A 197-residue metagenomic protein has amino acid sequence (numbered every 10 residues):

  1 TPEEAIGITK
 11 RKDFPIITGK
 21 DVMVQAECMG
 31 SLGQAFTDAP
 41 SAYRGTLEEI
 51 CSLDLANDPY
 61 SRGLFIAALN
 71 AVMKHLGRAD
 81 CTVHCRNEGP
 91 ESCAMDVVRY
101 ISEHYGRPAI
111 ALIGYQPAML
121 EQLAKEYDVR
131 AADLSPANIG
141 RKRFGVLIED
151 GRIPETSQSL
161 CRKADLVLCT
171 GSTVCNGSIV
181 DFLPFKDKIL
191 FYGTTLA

Functional and structural regions predicted by a protein language model:
T1-Q122: Electropositive, gly/pro-rich neighborhoods at or near active sites that engage anionic ligands
A109, D165-L168: Structural motif
Q116, S135, T195: Residues in the short beta-alpha loop(s) of Rossmann-like NAD(P)-binding domains
L123-A124, C161-R162, D181-D187: Short, conserved loop/helix-junction motifs that constitute active-site signature segments in enzyme catalytic cores
Y127-F144: NAD(P)-binding Rossmann-fold cofactor-contacting core
I139-G145, S159-C161, A197: Short, charged, surface-exposed secondary-structure boundary motifs
D150-R162: Short acidic low-complexity segments
P184-A197: C-terminal functional extensions of proteins
